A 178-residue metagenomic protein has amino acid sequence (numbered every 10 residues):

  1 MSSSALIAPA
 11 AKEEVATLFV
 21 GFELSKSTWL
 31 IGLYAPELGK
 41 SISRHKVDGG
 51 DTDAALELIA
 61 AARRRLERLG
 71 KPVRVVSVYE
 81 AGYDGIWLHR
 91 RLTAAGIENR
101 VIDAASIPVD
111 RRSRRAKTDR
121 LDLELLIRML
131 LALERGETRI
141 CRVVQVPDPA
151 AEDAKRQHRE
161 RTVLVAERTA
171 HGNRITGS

Functional and structural regions predicted by a protein language model:
M1-S178: Phosphate- and other anionic-substrate recognition elements at nucleic-acid/protein interfaces
